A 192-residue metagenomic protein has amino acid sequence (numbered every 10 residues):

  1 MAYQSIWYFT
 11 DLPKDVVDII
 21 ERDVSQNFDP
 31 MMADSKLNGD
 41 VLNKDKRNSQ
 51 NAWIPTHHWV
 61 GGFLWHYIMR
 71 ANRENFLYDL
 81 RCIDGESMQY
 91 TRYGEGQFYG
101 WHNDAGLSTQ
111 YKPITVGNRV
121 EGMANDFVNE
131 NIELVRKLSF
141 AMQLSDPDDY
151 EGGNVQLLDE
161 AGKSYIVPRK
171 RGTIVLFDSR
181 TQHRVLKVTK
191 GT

Functional and structural regions predicted by a protein language model:
M1-I174, R180-T192: Fe(II)/2-oxoglutarate oxygenase catalytic core
